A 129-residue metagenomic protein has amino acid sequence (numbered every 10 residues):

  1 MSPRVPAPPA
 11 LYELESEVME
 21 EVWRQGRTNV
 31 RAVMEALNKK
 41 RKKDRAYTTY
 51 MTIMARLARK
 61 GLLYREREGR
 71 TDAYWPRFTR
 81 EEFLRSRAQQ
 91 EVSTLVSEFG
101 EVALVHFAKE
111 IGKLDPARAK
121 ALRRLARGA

Functional and structural regions predicted by a protein language model:
M1-E21, T79, F83: Short alpha-helical segments that sit at the start of domains
E21-N29: Short capping segments at the starts of secondary-structure elements
T28-L37: Short acidic, hydrophobic short linear motifs in intrinsically disordered regions
A36-R45: Short helix-coil junctions and helix-kink-helix linkers
M51-A55: Short, hydrophobic-biased segments on the C-terminal half of alpha helices that form "recognition helices"
G61: Glycine-centered, phosphate/nucleic-acid-interacting loop/turn motifs that mediate DNA/RNA or nucleotide
E68-R87: Short, cationic-aromatic polyanion-contact patches
S86-G128: Amphipathic alpha-helical dimerization/coiled-coil segments that flank or bridge DNA-binding/regulatory modules
